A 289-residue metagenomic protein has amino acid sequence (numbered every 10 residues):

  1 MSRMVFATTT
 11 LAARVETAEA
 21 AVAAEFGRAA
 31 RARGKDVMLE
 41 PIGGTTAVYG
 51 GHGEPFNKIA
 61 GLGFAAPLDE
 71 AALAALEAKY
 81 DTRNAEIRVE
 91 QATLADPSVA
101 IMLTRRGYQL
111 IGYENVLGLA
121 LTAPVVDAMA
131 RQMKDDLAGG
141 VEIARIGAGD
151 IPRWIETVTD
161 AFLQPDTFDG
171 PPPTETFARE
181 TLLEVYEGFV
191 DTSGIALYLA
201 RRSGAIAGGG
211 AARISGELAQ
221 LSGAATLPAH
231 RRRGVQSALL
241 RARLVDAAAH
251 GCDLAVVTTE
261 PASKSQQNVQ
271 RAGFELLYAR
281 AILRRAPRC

Functional and structural regions predicted by a protein language model:
M1-A24, A60-G61, M129-E184, Q220 (+1 more regions): Short amphipathic alpha-helix that is part of the acyltransferase structural core
M1-N84, D96, A100, E180: N-terminal charged segments
R31-M38, N84-A85, V99, I111-E114 (+2 more regions): A short helix-loop-beta-strand connector motif used in the catalytic cores of GNAT acetyltransferases and, in some
M38-G43, S98-R106, G194-G210: Conserved beta-hairpin
G50-I59, I214-S222, R231: A conserved beta-turn-beta hairpin within the catalytic core of GNAT-like acetyltransferases that forms part
A65-P152, L163, T258, S263 (+1 more regions): Acyl-donor-binding surface of acyltransferase catalytic domains
D69-E77, S222-P228, R232-A249, R271: Conserved acetyl-CoA-binding loop-helix of GNAT-fold acetyltransferases
G170-L227: A conserved beta-strand-loop-helix scaffold within acyl/acetyltransferase catalytic domains
